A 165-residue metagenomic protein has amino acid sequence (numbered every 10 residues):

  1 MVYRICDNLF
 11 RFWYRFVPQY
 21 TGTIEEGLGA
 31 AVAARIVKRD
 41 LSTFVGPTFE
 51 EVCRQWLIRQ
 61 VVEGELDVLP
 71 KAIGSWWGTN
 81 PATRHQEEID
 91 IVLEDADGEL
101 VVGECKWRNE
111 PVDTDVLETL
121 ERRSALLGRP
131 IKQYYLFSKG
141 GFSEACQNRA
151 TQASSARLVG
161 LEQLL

Functional and structural regions predicted by a protein language model:
M1-L165: A cross-kingdom feature that marks ATP-driven nucleic-acid transaction machinery
